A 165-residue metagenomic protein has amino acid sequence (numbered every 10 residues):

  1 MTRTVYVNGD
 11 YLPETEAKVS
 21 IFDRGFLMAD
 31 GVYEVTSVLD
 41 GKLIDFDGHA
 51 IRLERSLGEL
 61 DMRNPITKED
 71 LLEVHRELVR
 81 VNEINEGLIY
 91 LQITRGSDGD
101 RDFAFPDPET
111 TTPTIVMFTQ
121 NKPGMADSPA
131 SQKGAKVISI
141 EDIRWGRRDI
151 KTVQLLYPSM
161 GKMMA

Functional and structural regions predicted by a protein language model:
M1-A165: Conserved alpha/beta cores of soluble small-molecule-handling proteins
